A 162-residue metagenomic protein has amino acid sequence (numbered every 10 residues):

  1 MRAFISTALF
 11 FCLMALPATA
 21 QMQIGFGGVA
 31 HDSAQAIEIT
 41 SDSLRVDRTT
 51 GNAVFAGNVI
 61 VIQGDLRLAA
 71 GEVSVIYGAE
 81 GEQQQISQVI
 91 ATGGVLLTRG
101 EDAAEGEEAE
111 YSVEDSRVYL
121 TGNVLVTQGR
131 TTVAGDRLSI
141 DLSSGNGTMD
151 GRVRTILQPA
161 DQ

Functional and structural regions predicted by a protein language model:
M1-Q162: Mature-chain termini and adjacent capping regions
